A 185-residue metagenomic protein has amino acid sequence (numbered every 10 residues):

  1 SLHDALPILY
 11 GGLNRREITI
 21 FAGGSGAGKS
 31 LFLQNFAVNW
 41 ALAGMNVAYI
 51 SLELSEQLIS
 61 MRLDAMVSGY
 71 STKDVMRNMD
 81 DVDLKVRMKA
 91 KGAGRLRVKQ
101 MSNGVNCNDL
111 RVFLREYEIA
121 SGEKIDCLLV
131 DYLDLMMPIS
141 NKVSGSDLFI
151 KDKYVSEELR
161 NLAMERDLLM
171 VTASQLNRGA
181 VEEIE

Functional and structural regions predicted by a protein language model:
L2-L6: Short, small-residue-biased leader/transition segments that mark boundaries at the very start of proteins
I8, N39-K124, P138, E183: Cytosolic-facing regulatory segments adjacent to core modules
N14-T19, M45: Pre-Walker A (Motif I) flank of P-loop NTPase domains
A22-G23: The Walker A (P-loop) glycine that initiates the GxxxxGKT/S ATP-binding motif of P-loop NTPases
G26: Walker A (P-loop) phosphate-binding loop of P-loop NTPases
K29: Conserved lysine of the Walker
L42, I150-L176: Substrate-engagement module of ASCE P-loop NTPases
